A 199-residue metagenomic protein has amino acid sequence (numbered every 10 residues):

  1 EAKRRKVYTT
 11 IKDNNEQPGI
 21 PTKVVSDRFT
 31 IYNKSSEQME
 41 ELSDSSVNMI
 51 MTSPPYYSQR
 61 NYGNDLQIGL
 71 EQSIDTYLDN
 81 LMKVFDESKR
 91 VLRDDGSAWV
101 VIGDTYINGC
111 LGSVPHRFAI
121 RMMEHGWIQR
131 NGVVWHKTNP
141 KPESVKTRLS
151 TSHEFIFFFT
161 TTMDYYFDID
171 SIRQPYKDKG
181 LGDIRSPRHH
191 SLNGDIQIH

Functional and structural regions predicted by a protein language model:
E1-H199: Core catalytic lobe of class I
